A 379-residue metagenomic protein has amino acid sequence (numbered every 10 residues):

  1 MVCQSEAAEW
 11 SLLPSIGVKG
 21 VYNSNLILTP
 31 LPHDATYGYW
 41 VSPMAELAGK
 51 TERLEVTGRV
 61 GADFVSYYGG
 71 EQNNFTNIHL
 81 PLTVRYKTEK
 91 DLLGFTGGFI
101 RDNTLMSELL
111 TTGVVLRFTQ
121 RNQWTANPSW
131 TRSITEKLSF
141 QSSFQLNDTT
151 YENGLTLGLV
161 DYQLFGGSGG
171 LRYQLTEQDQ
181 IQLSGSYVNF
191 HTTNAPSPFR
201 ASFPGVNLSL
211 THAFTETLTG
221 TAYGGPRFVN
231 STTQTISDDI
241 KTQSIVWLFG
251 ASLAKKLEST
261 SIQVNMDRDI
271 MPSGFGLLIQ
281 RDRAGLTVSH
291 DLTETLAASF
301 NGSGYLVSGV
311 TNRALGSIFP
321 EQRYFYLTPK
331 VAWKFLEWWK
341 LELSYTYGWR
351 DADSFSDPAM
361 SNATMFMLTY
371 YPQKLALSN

Functional and structural regions predicted by a protein language model:
E6-N379: Gram-negative and organellar
